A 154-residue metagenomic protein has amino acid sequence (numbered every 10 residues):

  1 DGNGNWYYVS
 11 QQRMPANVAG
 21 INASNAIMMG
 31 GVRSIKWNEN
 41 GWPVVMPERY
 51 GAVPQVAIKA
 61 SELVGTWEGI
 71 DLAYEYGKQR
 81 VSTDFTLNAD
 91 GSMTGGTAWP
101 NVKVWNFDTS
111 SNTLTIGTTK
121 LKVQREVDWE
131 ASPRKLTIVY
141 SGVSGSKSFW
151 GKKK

Functional and structural regions predicted by a protein language model:
D1-K154: Carbohydrate-active catalytic/glycan-binding domains of CAZyme proteins, especially the secreted or lumenal ectodomains
